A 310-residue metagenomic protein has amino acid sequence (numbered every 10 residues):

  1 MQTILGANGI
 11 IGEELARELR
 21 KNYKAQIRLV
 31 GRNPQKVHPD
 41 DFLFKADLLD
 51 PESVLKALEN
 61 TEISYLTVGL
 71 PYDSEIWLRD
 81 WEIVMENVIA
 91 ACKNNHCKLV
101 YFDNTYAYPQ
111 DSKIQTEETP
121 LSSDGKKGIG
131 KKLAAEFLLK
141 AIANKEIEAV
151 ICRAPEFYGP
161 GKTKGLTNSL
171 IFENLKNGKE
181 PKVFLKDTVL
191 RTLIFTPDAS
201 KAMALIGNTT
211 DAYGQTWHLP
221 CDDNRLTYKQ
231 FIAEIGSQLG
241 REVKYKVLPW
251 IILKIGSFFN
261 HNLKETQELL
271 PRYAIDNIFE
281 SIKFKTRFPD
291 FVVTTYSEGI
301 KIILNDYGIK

Functional and structural regions predicted by a protein language model:
Q2, A202-T266, T294-Y296, I300-K310: Mid/C-terminal beta-alpha module of Rossmann-like enzyme folds, strongest in SDR-family dehydrogenases/epimerases
Q2-N22: N-terminal Rossmann NAD(P)H-binding glycine-rich loop of SDR-like oxidoreductase domains
Q35-N95: NAD(P)H-binding glycine-rich loop region in Rossmannoid oxidoreductase-like domains and their noncatalytic homologs
E86-K131: Conserved Rossmann-fold NAD(P)-dependent oxidoreductase catalytic core, especially the SDR/UDP-sugar
N104, E136-G161: Conserved beta-loop-beta element that borders a ligand/cofactor-binding pocket
P155-G165, L185-P197, C221-D223: Glycine-rich "substrate-gating" loop/helix at the edge of Rossmann-like oxidoreductase active sites
E173-I194, I206, D211: A conserved pocket-lining segment of Rossmann-fold NAD(P)-dependent short-chain dehydrogenase/reductase
I255-F291: Conserved C-terminal active-site "lid" loop/helix of NAD(P)H-dependent oxidoreductases that clamps the redox cofactor
